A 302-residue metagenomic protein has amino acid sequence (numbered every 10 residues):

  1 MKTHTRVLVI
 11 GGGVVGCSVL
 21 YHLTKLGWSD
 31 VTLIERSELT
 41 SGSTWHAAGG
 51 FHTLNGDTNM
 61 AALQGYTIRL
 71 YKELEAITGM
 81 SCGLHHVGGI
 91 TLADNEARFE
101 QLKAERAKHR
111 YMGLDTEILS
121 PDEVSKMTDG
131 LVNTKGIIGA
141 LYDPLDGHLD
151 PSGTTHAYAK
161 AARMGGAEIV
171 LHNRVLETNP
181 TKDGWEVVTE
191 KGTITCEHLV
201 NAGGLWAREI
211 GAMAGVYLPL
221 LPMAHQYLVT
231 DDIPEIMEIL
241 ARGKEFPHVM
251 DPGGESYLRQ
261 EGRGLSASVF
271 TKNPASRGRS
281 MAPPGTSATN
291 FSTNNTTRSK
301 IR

Functional and structural regions predicted by a protein language model:
K2, M80-T91, E105, M112 (+2 more regions): Helix-loop-beta segment of a Rossmann-like dinucleotide-binding subdomain
K2-V15, T32: Beta1/beta-strand and adjacent pyrophosphate-binding region of the FAD-binding site in flavoprotein oxidoreductases
V15, L39, W206: Conserved Rossmann-like nucleotide-cofactor binding loop
T24-W45: Glycine-rich FAD pyrophosphate-binding loop
G49-M127, G253-L258, G262-S266: Dinucleotide-binding Rossmann-like beta1-alpha1 core, especially the glycine-rich loop that anchors the ADP
Y142-H198, W206: Helical element adjacent to the flavin cofactor pocket in flavoenzyme catalytic cores
T189, T193-E245: Central helical "cap/lid" subdomain
V216-Y217, I233-R302: Active-site lid/adjacent beta-loop-alpha segment flanking the redox-cofactor pocket in flavoenzymes
